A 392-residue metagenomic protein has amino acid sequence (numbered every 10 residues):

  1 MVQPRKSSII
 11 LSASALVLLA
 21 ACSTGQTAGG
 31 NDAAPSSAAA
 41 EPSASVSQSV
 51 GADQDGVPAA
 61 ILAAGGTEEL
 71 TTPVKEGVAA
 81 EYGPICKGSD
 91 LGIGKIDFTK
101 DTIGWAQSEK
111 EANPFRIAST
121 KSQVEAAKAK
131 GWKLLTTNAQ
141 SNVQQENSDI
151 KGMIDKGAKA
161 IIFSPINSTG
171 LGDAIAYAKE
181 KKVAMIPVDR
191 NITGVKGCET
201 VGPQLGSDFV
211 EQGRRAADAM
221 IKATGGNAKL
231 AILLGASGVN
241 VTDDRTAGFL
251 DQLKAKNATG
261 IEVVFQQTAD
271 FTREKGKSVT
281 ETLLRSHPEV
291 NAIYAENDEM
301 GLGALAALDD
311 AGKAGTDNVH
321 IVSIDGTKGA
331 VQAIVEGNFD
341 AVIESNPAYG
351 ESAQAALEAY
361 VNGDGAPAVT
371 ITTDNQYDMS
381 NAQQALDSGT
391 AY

Functional and structural regions predicted by a protein language model:
V2-K6, A21-Y392: A residue-level marker of the well-folded mature domains of exported/periplasmic proteins
K6-S12: Sec-dependent signal peptide recognition, specifically the positively charged N-region followed immediately by
S12-A21: Bacterial N-terminal signal peptides
